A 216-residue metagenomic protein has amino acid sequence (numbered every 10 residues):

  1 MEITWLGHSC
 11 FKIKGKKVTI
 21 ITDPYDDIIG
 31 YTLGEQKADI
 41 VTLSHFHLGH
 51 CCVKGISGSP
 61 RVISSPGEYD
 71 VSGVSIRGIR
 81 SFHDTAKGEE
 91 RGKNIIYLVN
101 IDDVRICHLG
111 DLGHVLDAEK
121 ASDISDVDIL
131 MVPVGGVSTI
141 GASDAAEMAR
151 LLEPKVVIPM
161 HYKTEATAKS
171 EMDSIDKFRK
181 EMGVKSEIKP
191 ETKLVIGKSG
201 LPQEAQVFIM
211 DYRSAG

Functional and structural regions predicted by a protein language model:
M1-I29, E90-G110, I129: Conserved beta-strand hairpin/beta-sheet module of binuclear metal-dependent hydrolase folds, prominently
T4-L6, E90-R91, V156-G216: Binuclear metal-ion centers of metallo-dependent hydrolases, dominated by the metallo-beta-lactamase
I13, V41, H45, I76 (+2 more regions): Divalent metal-coordination and catalytic microenvironments
P24-D26, H45-F46, S81-H83, G110-H114 (+3 more regions): Active-site metal-binding loops of divalent metal-dependent hydrolases
D27-E68, S122-M131: Active-site metal-binding motif and surrounding structural segment of the metallo-beta-lactamase
D27-G30, F46-C51, H114-D117, V137-G141 (+1 more regions): Active-site environment of divalent metal-dependent phosphoester hydrolases
C52-C107, V115: Portal/gating segments that form or line small-molecule/metal binding sites
T85-L152: Active-site-proximal loop/helix segments of hydrolase catalytic cores
